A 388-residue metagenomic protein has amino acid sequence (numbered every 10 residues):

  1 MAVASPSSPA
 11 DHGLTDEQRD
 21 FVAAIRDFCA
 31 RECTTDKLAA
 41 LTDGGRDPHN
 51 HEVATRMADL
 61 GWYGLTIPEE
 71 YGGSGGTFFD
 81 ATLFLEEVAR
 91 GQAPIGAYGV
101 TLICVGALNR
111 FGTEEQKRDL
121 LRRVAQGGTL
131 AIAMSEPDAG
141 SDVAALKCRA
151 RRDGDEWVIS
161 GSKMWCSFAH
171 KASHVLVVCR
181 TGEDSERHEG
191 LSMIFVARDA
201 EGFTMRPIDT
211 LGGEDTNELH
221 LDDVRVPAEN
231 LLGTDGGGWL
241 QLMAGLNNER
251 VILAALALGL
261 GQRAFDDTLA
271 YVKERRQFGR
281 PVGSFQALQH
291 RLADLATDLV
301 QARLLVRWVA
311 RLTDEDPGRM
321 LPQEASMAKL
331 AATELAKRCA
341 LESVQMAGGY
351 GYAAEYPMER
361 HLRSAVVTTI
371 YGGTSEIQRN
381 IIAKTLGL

Functional and structural regions predicted by a protein language model:
M1-G96, F111-Q116, Q126-G127, D142 (+3 more regions): Alpha-helical interface subdomain recognition
G61, F84-A89, C179, V196-A200 (+1 more regions): Short Ser/Thr-interspersed hydrophobic loop/turn segments at strand-loop and sheet-helix junctions that line or gate
A97-Y98, D138-S141, W165-F168, E183-S185 (+1 more regions): Short Gly/Pro-enriched turn/cap motifs at secondary-structure boundaries
I103-F111: Helix-loop "lid/cap" segments that line or gate small-molecule binding pockets
Q126-S135: A short, Trp-centered hydrophobic/proline-enriched beta-strand micro-motif
A145-K147, R198-P227: Flexible, small-/acidic-enriched active-site or ligand-binding loops
E156, S160-T204: A short core secondary-structure module
N217-A244: A short, charged helix-loop
